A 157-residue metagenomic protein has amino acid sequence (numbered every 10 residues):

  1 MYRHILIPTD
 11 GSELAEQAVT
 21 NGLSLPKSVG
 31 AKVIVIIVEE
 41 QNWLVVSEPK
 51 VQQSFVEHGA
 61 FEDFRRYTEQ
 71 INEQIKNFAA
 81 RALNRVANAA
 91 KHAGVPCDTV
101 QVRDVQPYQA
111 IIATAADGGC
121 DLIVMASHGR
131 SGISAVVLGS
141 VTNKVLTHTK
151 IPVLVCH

Functional and structural regions predicted by a protein language model:
M1, D117-G119, H148: Alpha-helix C-terminal capping/helix-to-coil transition sites in glycosyltransferase folds
R3-R65, K91-D98: Small/aliphatic-rich secondary-structure junction motif
Q41-W43, E73, N77-I123: Structural beta-alpha unit
K50-S54, A115-G118, V141-T142: Short, hinge-like loop/turn segments at secondary-structure boundaries
E62-Q74: Short glycine/proline- and acidic residue-enriched helix-loop micro-motifs that form flexible lids or anion-recognition
L122-T147: Glycine-rich, Arg-bearing micro-motifs that act as flexible, cationic patches
I151-C156: Short, flexible loop segments at boundaries between secondary-structure elements
